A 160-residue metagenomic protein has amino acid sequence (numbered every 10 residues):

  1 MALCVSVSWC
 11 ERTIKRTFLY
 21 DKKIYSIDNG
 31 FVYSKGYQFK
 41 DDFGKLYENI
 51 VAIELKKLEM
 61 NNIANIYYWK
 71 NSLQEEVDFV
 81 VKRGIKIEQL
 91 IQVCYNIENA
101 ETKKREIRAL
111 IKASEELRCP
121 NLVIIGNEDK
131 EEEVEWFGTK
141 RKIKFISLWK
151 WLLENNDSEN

Functional and structural regions predicted by a protein language model:
M1-I87: Accessory nucleic acid-recognition modules appended to NTPase machines
V5, Y67-W69, Q92, V123-G126: Short beta-strand segments
D28-G30, K70, C94, G126-E128 (+1 more regions): Residues at the C-termini of beta-strands that transition into short coil/loop
N65, N121, K142-K144: Conserved beta-strand segments of alpha/beta enzyme cores
K82, Q89-E98: Active-site ExK catalytic segment of metal-dependent nucleases
E88-Q89, N121: Structural motif
Y95-T139: Catalytic cores of nucleic-acid endonucleases
N127-N160: Domain-level recognition of nuclease-like catalytic cores that cleave nucleotide substrates
